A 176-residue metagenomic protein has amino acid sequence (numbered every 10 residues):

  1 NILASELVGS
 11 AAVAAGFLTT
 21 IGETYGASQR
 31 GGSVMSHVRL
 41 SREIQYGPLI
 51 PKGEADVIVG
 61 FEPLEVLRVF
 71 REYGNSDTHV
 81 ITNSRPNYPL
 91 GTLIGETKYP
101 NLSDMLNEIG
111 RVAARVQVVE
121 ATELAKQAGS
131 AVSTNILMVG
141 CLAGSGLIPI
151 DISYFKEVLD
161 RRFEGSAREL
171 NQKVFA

Functional and structural regions predicted by a protein language model:
N1-A176: Active-site cofactor/cluster-binding pocket
